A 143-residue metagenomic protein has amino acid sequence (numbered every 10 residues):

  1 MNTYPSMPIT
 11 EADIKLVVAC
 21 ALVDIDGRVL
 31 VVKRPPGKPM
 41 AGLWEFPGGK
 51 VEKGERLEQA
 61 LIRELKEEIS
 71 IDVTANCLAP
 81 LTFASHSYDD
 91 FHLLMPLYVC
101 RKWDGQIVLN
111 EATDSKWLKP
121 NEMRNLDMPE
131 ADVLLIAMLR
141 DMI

Functional and structural regions predicted by a protein language model:
N2-V29, K50, F83: Conserved N-terminal beta-strand and adjoining loop/helix that marks the start of the Nudix/MutT-like hydrolase domain
K15, D24, T82-Q106, K116: Active-site-adjacent beta-strand/loop module that shapes the phosphate/pyrophosphate-binding cleft
C20, V29-V32, L61, L65 (+1 more regions): Hydrophobic packing within well-folded, soluble alpha/beta domains
P39-L43: A conserved beta-turn-beta hairpin within the catalytic core of GNAT-like acetyltransferases that forms part
F46-P80, K119: The catalytic Nudix box helix
I62, D72, G105, M142-I143: HhH-family (HhH-GPD) DNA N-glycosylase catalytic core used in base-excision repair
L97-V99, I107-L139: NUDIX/MutT-family hydrolases
